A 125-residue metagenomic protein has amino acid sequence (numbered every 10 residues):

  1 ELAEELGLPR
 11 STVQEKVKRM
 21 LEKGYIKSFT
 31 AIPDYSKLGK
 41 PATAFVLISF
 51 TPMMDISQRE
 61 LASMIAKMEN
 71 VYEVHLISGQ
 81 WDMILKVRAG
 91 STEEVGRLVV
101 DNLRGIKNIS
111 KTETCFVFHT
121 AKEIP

Functional and structural regions predicted by a protein language model:
E1-P125: A compositional/biophysical signature of low hydrophobicity enriched in polar/charged and small residues
